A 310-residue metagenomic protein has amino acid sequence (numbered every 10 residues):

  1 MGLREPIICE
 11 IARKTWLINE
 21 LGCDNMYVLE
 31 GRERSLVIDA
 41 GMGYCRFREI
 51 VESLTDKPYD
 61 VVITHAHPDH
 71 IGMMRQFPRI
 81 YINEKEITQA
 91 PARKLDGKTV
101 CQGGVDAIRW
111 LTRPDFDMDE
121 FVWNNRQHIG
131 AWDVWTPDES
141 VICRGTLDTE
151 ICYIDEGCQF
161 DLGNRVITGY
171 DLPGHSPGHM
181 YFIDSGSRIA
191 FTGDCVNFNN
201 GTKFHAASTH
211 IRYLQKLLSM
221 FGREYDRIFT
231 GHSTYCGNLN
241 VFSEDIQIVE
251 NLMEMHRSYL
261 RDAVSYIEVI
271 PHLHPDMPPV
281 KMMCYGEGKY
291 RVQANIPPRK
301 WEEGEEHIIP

Functional and structural regions predicted by a protein language model:
M1-E5, I309-P310: Basic/polar N-terminal segments that are highly enriched at the extreme N-terminus, encompassing both cleavable
R4-S53, F182-N197: Conserved beta-strand hairpin/beta-sheet module of binuclear metal-dependent hydrolase folds, prominently
I11-L17, G157, V166-T168: Short, hydrophobic/aromatic-rich segments at coil-to-beta transitions
L17-N19, T149-I151, D171-P173: Short Gly/Pro-enriched turn/cap motifs at secondary-structure boundaries
S35, M42-G43, I142-R144, Q159 (+1 more regions): Metallo-beta-lactamase
Y44-Q159, I248-S258: Active-site HxH/HxHxD metal-binding segment of metal-dependent hydrolases
H65-H70, H175, H179, H232 (+1 more regions): Histidine-centered active-site/metal-ligand motif
D133, R212-P310: Accessory terminal helices/loops
